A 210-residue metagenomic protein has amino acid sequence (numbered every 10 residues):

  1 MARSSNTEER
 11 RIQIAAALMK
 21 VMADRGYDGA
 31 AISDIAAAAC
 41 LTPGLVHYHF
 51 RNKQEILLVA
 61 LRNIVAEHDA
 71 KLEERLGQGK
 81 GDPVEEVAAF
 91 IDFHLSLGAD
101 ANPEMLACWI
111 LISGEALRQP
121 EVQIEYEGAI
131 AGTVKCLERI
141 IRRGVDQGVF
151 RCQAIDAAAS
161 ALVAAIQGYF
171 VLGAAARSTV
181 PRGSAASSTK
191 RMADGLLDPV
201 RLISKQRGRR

Functional and structural regions predicted by a protein language model:
Q13, A17, V21-E55, V59 (+1 more regions): Helix-turn-helix
D24-D28, G79, Q147: Short coil/turn segments at alpha/beta junctions that flank glycine-rich nucleotide-binding fingerprints
F50, L111-R118: Short helix-capping/turn signature of helix-turn-helix
V59, E73-L106, D156-L162, A186 (+1 more regions): Hydrophobic alpha-helical connector segments
A66-D69, E74, A101-I110, P120-D146 (+3 more regions): Amphipathic alpha-helical packing segments from all-alpha helical-bundle domains
G79, A116, G173-R177: Secondary-structure edge/capping motif, primarily at the C-terminal ends of alpha-helices and the immediately following
E121-E127, A131, V145-D194, V200-R210: Hydrophobic/aromatic-rich alpha-helical bundle segments in the mid-to-C-terminal region
